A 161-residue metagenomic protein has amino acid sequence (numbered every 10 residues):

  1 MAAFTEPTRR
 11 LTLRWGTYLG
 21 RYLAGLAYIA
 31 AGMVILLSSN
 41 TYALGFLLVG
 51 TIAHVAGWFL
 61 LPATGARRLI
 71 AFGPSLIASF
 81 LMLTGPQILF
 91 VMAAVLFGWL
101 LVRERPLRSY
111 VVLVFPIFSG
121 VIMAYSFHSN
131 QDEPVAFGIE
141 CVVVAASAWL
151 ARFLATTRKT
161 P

Functional and structural regions predicted by a protein language model:
M1-G16, A27, G120-P161: C-terminal membrane-adjacent module
M1-H54, K159-P161: N-terminal topogenic module of multi-pass integral membrane proteins
G32-F46, S79-A93, G120-V142: Membrane interfacial helix motifs at helix-loop boundaries and amphipathic/re-entrant anchors
L44-L76: Membrane-anchoring/interfacial helices and their immediately flanking loops in integral membrane proteins
G50-L60, V95-P106, V143-A151: Alpha-helical transmembrane segments and their membrane-interface exit regions
G57-I70, G85-P86, L101-V114: Membrane-helix interface "capping/anchor" motifs
A71-I77, V111-I122: Central hydrophobic cores of alpha-helical transmembrane segments in multi-pass integral membrane proteins
A93-F97, F115-P116: "Short basic amphipathic alpha-helical interaction patches in structured regions
